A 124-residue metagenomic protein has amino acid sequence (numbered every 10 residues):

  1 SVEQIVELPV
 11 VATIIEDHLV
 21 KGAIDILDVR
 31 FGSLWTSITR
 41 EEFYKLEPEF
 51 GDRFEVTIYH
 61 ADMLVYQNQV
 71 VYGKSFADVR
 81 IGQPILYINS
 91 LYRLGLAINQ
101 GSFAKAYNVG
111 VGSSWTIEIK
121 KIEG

Functional and structural regions predicted by a protein language model:
S1-F50: Anionic-ligand-binding alpha/beta catalytic cores of soluble enzymes and soluble regulatory domains that recognize
E3, Y92, F103, S113-W115: Generic hydrophobic/packing signal
A12, G51-D52, I58, K121-E123: Short acidic/glycine-rich loops and adjacent helix/strand connectors that line catalytic pockets where negatively
L19-D25, R80-I85, W115: Short small/polar-residue motifs
L27, S37, Y59, E118-K120: A structural detector for beta-sheet-dominated domains
L34-N108: A conserved acidic, glycine/proline-rich C-terminal tail/linker
K105-G124: Conserved glycine-rich phosphate/nucleotide-binding loop and adjacent Mg2+-coordinating catalytic segment
